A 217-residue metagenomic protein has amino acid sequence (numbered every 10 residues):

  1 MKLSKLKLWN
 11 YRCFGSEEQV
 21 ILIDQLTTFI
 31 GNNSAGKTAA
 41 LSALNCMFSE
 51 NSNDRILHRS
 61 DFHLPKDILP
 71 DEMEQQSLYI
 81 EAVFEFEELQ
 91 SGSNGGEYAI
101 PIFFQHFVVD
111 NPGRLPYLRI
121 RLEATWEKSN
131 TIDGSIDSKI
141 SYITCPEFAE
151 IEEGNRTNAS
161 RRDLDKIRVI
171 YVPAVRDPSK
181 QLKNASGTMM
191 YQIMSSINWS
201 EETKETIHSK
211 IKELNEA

Functional and structural regions predicted by a protein language model:
M1-S49, R55-E72: Pre-Walker A-like glycine/lysine-rich segment at the N-terminus of P-loop NTPase domains
K5-K7, V20, Y79-V83, R119-E123: Beta-strand secondary-structure signal
W9, D24, V83-E87, T125 (+1 more regions): Solvent-exposed residues in well-ordered beta-strands and their adjoining turns, especially edge/terminal strands
L26, S77-Y79, V169: A common structural microfeature
L41-A43, Q75-E87: Conserved long hydrophobic alpha-helices within structured protein cores
M47, N51, F84-F86, R156: Short, surface-exposed, charge-dense and proline/glycine-enriched linear segments
D54-Q75, E88-A217: Glycine-rich phosphate-binding loops of NTPases
